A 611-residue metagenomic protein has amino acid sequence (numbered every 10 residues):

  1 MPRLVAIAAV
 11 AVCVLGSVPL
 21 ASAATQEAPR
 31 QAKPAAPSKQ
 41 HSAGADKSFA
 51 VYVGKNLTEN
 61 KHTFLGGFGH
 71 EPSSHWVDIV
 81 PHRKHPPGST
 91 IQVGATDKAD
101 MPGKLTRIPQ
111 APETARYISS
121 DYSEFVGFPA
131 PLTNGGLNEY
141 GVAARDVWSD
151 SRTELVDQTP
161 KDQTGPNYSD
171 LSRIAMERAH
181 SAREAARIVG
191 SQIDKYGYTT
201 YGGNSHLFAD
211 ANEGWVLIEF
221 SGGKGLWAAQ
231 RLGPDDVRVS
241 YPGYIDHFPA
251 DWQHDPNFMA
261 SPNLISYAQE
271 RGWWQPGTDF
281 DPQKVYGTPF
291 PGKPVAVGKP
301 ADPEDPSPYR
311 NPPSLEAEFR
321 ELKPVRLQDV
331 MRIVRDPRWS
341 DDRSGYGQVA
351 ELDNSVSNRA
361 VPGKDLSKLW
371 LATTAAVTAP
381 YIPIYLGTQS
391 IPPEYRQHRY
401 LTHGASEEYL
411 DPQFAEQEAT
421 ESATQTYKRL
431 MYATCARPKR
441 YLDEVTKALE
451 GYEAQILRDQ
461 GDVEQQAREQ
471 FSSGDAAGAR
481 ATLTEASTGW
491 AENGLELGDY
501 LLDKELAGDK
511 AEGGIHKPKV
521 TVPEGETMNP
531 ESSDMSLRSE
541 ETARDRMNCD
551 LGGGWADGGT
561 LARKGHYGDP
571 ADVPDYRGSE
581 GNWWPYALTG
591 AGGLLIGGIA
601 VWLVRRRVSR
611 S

Functional and structural regions predicted by a protein language model:
M1-A8: Bacterial N-terminal signal peptides that target proteins for export
V12-L15, T589-A600: Core hydrophobic alpha-helical transmembrane segments of single-pass membrane proteins
V14-A23: C-terminal segment of classical bacterial N-terminal signal peptides
P34-N167, I188-V330: A contiguous strand-loop segment
P308-H403: Long, well-ordered mid-to-C-terminal structural blocks that present hydrophobic/aromatic surfaces
T374-T378, G387-H566: Charged low-complexity "KEKE/polyampholyte" interaction tracts
D569-G590: Extracellular Ser/Thr-rich, low-complexity/disordered mucin-like segments
L595-S611: C-terminal membrane-anchoring or membrane-association module
